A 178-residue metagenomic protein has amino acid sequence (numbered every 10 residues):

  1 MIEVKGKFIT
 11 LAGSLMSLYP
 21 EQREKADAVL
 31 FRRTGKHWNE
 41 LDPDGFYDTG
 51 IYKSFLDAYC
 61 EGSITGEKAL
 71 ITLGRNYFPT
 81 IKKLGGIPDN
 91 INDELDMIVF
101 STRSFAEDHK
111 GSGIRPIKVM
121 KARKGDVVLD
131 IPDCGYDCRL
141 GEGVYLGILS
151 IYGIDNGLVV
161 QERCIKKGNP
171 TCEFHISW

Functional and structural regions predicted by a protein language model:
M1-T65: N-terminal leader/assembly segments
M1-V4, G13, H109-C138, E142 (+1 more regions): Short terminal or interdomain "cap/linker" segment that borders an active site or interface and mediates
Q22-K25, E94, G157, Q161: Functionally constrained cores in energy, signaling, and assembly domains
F31, L149-S150: Residue-level preference for well-ordered alpha-helical positions
K36-R139: Amphipathic interaction/junction segments at domain boundaries or subunit interfaces
